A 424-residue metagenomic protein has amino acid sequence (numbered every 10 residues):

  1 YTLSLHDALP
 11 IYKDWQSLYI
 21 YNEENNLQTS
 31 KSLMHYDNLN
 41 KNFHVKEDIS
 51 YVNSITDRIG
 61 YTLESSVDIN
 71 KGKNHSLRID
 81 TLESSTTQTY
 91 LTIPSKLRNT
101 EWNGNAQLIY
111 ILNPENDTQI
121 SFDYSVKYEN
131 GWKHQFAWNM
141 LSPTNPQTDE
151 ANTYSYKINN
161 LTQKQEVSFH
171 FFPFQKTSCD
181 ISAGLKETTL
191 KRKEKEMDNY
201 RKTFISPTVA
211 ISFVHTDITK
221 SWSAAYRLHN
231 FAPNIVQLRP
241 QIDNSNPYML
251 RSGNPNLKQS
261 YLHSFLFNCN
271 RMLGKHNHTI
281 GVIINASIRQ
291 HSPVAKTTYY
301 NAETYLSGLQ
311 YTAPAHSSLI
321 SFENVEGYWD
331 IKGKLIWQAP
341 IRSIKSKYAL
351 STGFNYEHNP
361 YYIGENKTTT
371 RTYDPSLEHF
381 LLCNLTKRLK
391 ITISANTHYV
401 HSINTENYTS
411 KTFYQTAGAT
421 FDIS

Functional and structural regions predicted by a protein language model:
S4-S424: Primarily recognizes Gram-negative and organellar outer-membrane beta-barrels
